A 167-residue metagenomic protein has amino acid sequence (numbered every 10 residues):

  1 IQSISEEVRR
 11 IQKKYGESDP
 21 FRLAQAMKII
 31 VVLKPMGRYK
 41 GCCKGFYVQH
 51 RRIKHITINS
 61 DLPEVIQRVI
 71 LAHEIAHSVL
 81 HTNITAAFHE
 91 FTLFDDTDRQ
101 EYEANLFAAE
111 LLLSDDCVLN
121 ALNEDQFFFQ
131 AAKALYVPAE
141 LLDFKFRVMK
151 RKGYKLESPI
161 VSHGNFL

Functional and structural regions predicted by a protein language model:
I1-L167: Active-site hotspot residues in diverse enzymes, especially metal/ion-binding acidic/histidine motifs
